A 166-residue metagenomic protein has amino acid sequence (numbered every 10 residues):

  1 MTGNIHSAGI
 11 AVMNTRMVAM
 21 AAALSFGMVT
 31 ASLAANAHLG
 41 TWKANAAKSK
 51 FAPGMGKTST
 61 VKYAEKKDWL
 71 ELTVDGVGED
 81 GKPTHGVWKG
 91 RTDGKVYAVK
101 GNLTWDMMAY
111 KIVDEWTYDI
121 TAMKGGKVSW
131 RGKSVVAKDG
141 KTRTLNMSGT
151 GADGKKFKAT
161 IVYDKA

Functional and structural regions predicted by a protein language model:
N4-A22: Bacterial N-terminal signal peptides that target proteins for export
I5-S7, F26, F51, F157: Phenylalanine-focused residue identity feature
A21-V29: Bacterial N-terminal signal peptides
L33-A166: Hydrophobic small-molecule pocket/channel-lining residues, especially in calycin-type beta-barrels
